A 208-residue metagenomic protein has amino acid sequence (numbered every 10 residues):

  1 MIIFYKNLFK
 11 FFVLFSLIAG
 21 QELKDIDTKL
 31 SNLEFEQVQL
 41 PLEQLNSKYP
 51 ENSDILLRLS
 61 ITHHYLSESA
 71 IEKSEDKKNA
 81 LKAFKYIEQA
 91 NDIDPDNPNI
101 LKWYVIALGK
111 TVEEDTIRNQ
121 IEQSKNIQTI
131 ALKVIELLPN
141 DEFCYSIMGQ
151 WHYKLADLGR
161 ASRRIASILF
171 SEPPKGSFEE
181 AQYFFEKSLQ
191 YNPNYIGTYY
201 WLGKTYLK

Functional and structural regions predicted by a protein language model:
I3-L14: Sec-dependent signal peptide recognition, specifically the positively charged N-region followed immediately by
I18-E68: N-terminal leader/linker segments that initiate helical-solenoid repeat arrays
A19-E22, S162, N194-I196: Generic helix N-cap/helix-start motif at coil->alpha-helix transitions
K29, T62-D96, W103-N140, Q150-S188: Short coil/linker segments at helix-helix boundaries
I196-K208: C-terminal/domain-terminus segments
